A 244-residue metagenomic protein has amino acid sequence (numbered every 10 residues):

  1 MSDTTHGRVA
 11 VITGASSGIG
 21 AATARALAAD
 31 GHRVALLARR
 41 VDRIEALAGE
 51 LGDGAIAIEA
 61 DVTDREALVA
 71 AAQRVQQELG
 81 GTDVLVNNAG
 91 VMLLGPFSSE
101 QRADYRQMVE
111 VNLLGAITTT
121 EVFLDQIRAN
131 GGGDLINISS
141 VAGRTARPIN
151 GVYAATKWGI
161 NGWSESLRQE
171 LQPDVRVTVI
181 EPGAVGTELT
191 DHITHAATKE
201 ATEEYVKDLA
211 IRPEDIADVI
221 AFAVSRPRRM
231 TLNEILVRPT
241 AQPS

Functional and structural regions predicted by a protein language model:
S16-S17: Conserved glycine-rich cofactor-binding loop
H32-L47: Conserved glycine-rich Rossmann-like NAD(P)H-binding loop of the short-chain dehydrogenase/reductase
A60-A70, R102: The beta1-alpha1 cofactor-binding region of Rossmann-like NAD(H)/NADP(H)-dependent oxidoreductases
P96-F97, Q101-R106: Substrate-binding pocket helix/loop in short-chain dehydrogenase/reductase
T120, T156: Active-site helix of classical SDR
S140: Residue(s) in the substrate-gating loop at a strand-loop-helix junction that position the organic substrate next
V179-I180, K199-S244: C-terminal helical subdomain
